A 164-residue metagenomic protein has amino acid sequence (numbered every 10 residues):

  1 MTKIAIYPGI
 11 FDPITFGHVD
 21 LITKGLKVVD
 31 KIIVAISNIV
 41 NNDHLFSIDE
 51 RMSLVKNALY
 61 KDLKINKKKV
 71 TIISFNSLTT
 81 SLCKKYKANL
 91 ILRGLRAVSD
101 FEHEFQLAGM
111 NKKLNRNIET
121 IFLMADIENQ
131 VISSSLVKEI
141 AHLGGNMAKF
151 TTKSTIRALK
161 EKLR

Functional and structural regions predicted by a protein language model:
M1-R164: Nucleotidyltransferase catalytic core that binds NTPs
